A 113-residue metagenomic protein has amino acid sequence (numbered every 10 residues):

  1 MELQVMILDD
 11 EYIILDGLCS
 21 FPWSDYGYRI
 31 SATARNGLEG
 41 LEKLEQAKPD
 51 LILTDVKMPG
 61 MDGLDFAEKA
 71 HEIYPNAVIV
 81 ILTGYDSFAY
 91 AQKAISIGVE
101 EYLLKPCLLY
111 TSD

Functional and structural regions predicted by a protein language model:
D9, D55: Active-site residues of response regulator receiver
T33-L51: Acidic, metal-coordinating helix/loop segments flanking the phosphotransfer/catalytic sites of two-component signaling
N36-E39, D62-D65, T83: Acidic catalytic/metal-coordinating carboxylates
E42, L64-P75: Short amphipathic alpha-helix used as the core "switch/output" element in two-component signaling
M58: Receiver (REC) domain active-site loop signature in two-component systems and cognate sites in sensor histidine kinases
K105: A Lys-centered signature of the CheY-like receiver
Y110-D113: Conserved small/polar residues in nucleotide/adenosyl-binding loops
